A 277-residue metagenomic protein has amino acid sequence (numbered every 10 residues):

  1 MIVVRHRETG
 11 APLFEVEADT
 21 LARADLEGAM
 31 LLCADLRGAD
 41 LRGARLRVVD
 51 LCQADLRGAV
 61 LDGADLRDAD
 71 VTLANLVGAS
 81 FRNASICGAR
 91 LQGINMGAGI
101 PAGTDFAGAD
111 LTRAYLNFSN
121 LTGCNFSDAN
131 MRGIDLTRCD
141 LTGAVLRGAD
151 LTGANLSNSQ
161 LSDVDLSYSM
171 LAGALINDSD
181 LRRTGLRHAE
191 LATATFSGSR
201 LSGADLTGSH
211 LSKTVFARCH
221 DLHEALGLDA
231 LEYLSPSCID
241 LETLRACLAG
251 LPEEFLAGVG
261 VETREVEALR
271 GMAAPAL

Functional and structural regions predicted by a protein language model:
M1-V3: Short acidic, Pro/Gly- and aromatic-enriched capping/linker segments at domain boundaries
R5-E253: Tandem repeat scaffolds
E242-L277: Defense-system signaling and execution modules centered on TIR/cGAS-STING-like, death/scaffold domains and their
